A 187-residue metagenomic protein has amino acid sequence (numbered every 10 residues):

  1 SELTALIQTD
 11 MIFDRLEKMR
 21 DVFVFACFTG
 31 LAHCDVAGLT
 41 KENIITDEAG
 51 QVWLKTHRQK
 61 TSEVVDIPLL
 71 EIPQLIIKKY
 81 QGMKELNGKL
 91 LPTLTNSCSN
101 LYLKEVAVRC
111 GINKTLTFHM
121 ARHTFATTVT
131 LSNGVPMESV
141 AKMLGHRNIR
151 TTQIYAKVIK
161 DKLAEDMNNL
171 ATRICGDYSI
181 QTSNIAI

Functional and structural regions predicted by a protein language model:
S1-H33, N133: Basic, Lys/Arg- and aromatic-enriched nucleic-acid-binding interface segment
S1-I7, G38-K78: Conserved tyrosine-mediated DNA breakage-rejoining catalytic core shared by Y-recombinases
K18-V22, T93-S97, N113-N133: Short basic/aromatic active-site micro-motif
V24, F28, C34-D35, E105 (+2 more regions): C-terminal catalytic core of tyrosine-transesterase DNA break-rejoin enzymes
R58-S62, N96, L144-N169: Catalytic-site neighborhood detector that most strongly recognizes the C-terminal catalytic loop/helix of tyrosine
Q59-K78, K84-E105: C-terminal catalytic core of Y-nucleophile DNA break-rejoin enzymes
M83, L170-I187: C-terminal secondary-structure termini that scaffold catalytic or DNA-interacting sites
L94-S97, E105, C110, T182-I187: Acidic, low-complexity interaction regions
